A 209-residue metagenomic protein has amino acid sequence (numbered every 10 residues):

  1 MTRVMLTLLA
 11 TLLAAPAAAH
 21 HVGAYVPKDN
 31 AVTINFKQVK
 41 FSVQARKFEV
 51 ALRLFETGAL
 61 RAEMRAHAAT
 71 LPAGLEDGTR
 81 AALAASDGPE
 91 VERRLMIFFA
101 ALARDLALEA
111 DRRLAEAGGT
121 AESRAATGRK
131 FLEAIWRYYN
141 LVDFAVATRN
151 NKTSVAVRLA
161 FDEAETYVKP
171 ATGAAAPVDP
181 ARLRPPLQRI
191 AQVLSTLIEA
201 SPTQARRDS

Functional and structural regions predicted by a protein language model:
M1-T2: N-terminal secretory signal peptides that target proteins for export/translocation
M5-A14: Bacterial N-terminal signal peptides
A15-A19: Sec/Tat signal peptide C-region and signal peptidase I cleavage site
H20-S209: Mature extracytoplasmic or organellar-lumen-exposed domains after removal of signal/transit peptides
